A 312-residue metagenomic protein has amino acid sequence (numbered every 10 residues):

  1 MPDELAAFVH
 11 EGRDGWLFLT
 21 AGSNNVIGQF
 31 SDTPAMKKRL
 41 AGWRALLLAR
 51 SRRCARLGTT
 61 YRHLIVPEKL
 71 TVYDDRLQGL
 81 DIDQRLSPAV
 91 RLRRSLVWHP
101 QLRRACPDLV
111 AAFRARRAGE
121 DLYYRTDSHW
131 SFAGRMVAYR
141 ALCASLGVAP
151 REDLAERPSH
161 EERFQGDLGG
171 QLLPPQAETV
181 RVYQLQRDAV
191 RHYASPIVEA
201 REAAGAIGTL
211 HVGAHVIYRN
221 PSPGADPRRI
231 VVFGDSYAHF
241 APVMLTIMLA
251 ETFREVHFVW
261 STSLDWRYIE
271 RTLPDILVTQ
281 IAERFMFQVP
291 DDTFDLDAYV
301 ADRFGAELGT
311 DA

Functional and structural regions predicted by a protein language model:
M1-A312: Extracellular glycan-modifying ectodomains
